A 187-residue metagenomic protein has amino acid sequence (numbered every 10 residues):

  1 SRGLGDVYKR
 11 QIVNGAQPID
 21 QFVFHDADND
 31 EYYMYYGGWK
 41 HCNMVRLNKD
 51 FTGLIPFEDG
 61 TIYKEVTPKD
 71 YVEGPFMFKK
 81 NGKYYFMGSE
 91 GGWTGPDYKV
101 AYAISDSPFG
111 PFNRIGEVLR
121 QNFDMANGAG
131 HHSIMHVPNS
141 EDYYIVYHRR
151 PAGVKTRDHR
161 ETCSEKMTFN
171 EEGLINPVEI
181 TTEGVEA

Functional and structural regions predicted by a protein language model:
S1-Y8: Short, small-residue-biased leader/transition segments that mark boundaries at the very start of proteins
I12-G15, E65-K69, D124-M125: Surface loop/turn motifs at the tips and blade-to-blade linkers of beta-strand repeat domains
V13, D20-V45, P75-G92, M135 (+1 more regions): Hydrophobic core segments of beta-strands in well-ordered, beta-rich domains
H41-N48, G95-Y102, V154-S164: Structural motif
V45-I55, A103-G110, T168-I175: Short loop/turn segments immediately following beta-strands, especially the blade-tip and inter-blade linker loops
D70-N113, L119: Loop/turn-rich, solvent-exposed surfaces of beta-rich toroidal or solenoidal domains
R114-V137: Conserved blade-ending motifs and adjacent loop-strand segments that build the rim/top face of beta-propeller domains
G153-A187: Beta-propeller fold recognition
